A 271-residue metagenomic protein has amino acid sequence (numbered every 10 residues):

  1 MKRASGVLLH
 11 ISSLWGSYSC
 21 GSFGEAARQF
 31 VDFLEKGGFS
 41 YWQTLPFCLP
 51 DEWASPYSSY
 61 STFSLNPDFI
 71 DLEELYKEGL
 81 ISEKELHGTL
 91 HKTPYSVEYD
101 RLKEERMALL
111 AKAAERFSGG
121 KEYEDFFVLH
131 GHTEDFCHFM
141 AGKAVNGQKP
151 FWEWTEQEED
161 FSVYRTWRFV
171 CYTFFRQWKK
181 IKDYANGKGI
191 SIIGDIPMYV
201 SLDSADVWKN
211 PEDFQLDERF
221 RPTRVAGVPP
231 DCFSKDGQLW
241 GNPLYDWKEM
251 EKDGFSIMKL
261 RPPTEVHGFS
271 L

Functional and structural regions predicted by a protein language model:
M1-G38: Mature N-terminal, pre-catalytic/accessory segment of carbohydrate-active enzymes
S5-L9, W42-Q43, I192-G194, L271: Hydrophobic faces of well-ordered beta-strands that scaffold small-molecule active sites in alpha/beta enzyme cores
L8-H10, G16-S19, A54-F175, V200-L271: Alpha-amylase-like alpha-glycosidases and glucanotransferases acting on alpha-linked glucans and related
E25-D32, D125, R176-Y184, M258-R261: Short alpha-helical segments and helix-capping/turn motifs at coil-helix boundaries
E25-P50, T264-F269: Catalytic domains of carbohydrate-active enzymes, especially glycoside hydrolases
L34, T44, F139, A185 (+1 more regions): Conserved, mostly hydrophobic/aromatic
Q43-W53, I196-L202: Short, solvent-exposed turn/loop segments enriched in Gly/Ser/Thr/Pro and often Arg
W167, C171-S201: Conserved, well-ordered alpha-helix/loop/beta-strand core segments that scaffold catalytic motifs
